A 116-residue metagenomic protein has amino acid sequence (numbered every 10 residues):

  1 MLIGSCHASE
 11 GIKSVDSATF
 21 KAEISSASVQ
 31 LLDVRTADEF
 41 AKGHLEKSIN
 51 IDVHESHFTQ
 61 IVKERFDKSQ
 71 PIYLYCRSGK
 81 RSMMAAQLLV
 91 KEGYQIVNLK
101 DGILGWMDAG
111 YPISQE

Functional and structural regions predicted by a protein language model:
M1-V29, D38-P71, K80-E116: Rhodanese-like catalytic fold shared by cysteine-dependent sulfurtransferases and DSP/PTP-type phosphatases
L31-D33: Structural scaffold elements adjacent to functional motifs in cytosolic proteins
Y75: Short, surface-exposed ligand- or partner-binding patches at beta-edge/loop junctions that are enriched in aromatics
